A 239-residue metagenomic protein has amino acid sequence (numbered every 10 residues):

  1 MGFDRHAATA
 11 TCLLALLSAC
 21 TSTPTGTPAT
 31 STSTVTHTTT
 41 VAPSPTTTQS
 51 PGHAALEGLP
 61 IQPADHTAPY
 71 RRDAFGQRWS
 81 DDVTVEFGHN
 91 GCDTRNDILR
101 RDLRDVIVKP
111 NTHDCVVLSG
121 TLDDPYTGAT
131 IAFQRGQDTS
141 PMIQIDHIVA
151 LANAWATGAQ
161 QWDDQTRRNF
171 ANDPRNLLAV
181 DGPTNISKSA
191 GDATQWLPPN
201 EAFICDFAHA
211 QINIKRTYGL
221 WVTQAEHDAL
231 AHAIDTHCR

Functional and structural regions predicted by a protein language model:
M1-A10: Bacterial N-terminal signal peptides that target proteins for export
L16-A19: C-terminal motif of bacterial Sec signal peptides marking the signal peptidase cleavage site
T21-P24: Bacterial signal peptide processing site
G26-T27, G76, I98, T121 (+2 more regions): Secreted/processed peptides and extracellular or luminal domains of membrane proteins
V35-C92, E226, D235: N-terminal module-boundary/linker segments of secreted carbohydrate-active enzymes
H66-Q144, I148-V149: Secreted/periplasmic proteins that engage bacterial cell-wall peptidoglycan
Y126-R239: Domain-level detector of nuclease and nuclease-like folds in predominantly extracellular/periplasmic contexts
